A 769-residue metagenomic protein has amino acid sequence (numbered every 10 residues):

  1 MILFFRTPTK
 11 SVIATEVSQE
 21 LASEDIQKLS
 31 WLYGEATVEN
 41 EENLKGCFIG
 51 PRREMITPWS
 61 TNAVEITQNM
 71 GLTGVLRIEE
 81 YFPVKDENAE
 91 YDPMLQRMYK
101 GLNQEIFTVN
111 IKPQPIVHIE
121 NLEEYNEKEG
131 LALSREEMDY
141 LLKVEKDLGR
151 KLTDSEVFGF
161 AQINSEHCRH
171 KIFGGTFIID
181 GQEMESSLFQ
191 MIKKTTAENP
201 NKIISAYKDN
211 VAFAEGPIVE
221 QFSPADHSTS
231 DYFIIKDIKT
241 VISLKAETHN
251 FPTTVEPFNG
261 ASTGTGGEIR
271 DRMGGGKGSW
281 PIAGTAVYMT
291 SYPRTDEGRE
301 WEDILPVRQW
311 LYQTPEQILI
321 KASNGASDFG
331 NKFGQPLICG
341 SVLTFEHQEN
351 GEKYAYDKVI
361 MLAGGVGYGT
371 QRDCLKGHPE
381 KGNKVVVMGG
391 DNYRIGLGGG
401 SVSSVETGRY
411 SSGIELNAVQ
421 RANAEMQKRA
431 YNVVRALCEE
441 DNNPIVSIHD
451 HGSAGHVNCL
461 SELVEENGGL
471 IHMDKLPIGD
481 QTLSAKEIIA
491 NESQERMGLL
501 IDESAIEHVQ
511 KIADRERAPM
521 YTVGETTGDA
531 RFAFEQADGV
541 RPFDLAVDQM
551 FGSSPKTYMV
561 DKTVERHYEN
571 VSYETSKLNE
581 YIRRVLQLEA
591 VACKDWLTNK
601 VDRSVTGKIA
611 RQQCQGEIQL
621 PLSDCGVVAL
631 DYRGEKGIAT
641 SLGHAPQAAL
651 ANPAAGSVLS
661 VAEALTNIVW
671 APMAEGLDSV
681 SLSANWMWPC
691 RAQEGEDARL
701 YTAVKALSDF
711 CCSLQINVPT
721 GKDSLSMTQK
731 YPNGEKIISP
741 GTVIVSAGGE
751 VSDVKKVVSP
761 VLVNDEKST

Functional and structural regions predicted by a protein language model:
M1-T407, S412-M426, A430, V434-N442 (+15 more regions): Core nucleic-acid recognition elements
L375, V758-S759: Short, conserved secondary-structure segments in the cores of folded domains
C459, V464-K486: Anionic-ligand anchoring segments at beta-strand to alpha-helix junctions in alpha/beta enzyme folds, i.e., glycine
L483-I488, S493-R496: A structural-propensity feature for long, helix-poor, extended segments
A648-A649, P653-S657, V661, I668-A671: C-terminal substrate/ligand-recognition segments
L762-T769: Flexible beta->alpha loop and helix N-cap segments adjacent to enzyme active/binding sites
